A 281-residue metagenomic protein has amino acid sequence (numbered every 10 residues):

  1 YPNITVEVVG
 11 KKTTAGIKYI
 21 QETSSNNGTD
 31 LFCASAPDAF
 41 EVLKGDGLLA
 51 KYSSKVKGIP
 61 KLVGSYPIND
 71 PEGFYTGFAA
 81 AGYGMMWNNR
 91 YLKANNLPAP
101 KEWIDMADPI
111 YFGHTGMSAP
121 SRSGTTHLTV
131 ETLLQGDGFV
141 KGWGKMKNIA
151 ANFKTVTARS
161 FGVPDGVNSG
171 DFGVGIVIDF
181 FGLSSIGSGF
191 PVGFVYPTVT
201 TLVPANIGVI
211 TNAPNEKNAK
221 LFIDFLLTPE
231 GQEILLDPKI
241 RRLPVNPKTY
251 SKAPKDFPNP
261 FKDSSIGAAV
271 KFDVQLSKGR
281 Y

Functional and structural regions predicted by a protein language model:
Y1-E41, P164: Early extracytoplasmic/lumenal segment of secretory-pathway proteins
N27-F32, A50-W87, I104, G113-H114: A structural signal for short loop-to-beta-strand junctions that line the ligand-binding cleft of periplasmic/secreted
L43-K51, D70-E72, S184-Y196: Ligand-binding "clamshell"
K61-L62, A81, K145-A150, V156 (+2 more regions): Periplasmic-binding protein-like
M86-Y91, L202-K217, I234-L235: A bilobed periplasmic-binding-protein/Venus flytrap-type ligand-binding module shared by bacterial periplasmic
H114-S118, F225-N246: Periplasmic-binding protein-like
T132-Y196: Ligand-binding pocket segment of bilobal, Venus flytrap-like solute-binding proteins
P238-P244, K248, A253-Y281: C-terminal capping/gating helix-and-loop segments adjacent to ligand/active sites or protein-protein/ligand interfaces
